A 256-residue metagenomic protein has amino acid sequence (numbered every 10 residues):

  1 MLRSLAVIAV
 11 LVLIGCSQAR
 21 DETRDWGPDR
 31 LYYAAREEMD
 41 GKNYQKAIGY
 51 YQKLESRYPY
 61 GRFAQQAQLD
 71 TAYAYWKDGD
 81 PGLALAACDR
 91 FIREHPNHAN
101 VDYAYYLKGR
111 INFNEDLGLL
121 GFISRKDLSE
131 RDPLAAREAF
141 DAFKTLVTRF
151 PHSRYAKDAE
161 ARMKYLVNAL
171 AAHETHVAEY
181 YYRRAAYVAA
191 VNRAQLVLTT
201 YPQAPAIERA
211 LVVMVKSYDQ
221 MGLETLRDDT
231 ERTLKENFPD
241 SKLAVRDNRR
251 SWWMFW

Functional and structural regions predicted by a protein language model:
M1-C16: Sec-dependent bacterial lipoprotein signal peptides
V12-W256: Acidic, polar-rich low-complexity tracts and alpha-helical solenoid repeat scaffolds
